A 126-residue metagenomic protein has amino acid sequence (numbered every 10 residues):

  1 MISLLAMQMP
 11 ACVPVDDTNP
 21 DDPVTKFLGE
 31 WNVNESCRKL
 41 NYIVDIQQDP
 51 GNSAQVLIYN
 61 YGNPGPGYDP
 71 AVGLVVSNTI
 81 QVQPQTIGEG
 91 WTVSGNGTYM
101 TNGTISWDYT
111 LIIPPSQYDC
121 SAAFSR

Functional and structural regions predicted by a protein language model:
M1-L5: Sec-dependent N-terminal signal peptides
A6-W31: Bacterial Sec-dependent N-terminal signal peptides
P14, I43-D45, S106-R126: Edge beta-strand at a domain terminus
V24-N32, G51-L57, V75-Q83, T104-S106: Short, hydrophobic/aromatic-rich segments at coil-to-beta transitions
R38-S77: N-terminal glycine/threonine-rich, aromatic-flanked beta-hairpin/loop signature
P70-L74, G95-Y99, A122-R126: Extended lipid/amphipathic-ligand handling interfaces
V82-T101, Y109: Acidic, glycine-rich flexible loop segments
